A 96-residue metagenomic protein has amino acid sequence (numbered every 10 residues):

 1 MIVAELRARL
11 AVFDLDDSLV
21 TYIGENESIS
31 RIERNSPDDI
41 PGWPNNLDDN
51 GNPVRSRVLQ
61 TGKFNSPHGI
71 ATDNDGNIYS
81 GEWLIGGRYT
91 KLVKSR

Functional and structural regions predicted by a protein language model:
M1-R96: Sequence-structural signature of mature extracellular/luminal beta-sheet repeat domains, prominently beta-propellers
